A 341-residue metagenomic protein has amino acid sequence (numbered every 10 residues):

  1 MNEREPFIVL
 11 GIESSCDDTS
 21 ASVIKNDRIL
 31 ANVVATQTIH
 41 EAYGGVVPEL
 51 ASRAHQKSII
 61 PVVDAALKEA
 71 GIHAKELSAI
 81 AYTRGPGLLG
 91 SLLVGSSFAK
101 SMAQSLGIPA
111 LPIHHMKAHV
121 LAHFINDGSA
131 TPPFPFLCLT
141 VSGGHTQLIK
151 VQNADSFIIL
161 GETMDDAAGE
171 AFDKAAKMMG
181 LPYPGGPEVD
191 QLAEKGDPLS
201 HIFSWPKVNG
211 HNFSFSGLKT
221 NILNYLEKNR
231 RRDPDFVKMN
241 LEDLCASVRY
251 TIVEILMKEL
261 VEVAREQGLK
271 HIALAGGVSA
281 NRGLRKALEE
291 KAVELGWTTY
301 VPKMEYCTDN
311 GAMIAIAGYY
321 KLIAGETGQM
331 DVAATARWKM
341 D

Functional and structural regions predicted by a protein language model:
M1-E5, I108, I113-F136, A317: Conserved phosphate-binding catalytic cores of ATP/NTP-utilizing and phosphoryl-transfer enzymes
P6-P86, H115: N-terminal beta-alpha supersecondary unit
T19-I24, C138-T140, T146-K150: Short beta-strand scaffold segments in enzyme catalytic cores
H73, Q191-I272, N281-L295, L322-G325: A contiguous, well-structured pocket-lining segment that forms one wall/lid of small-molecule binding clefts in soluble
Y82-L106, I125-N126, R282-E290: Short Gly/Thr/Asp-enriched flexible loops that form oxyanion-binding sites at enzyme active sites
P112-I113, I272, E289-M313: Conserved phosphate-binding/catalytic loops in two-lobed NTP-binding clefts
H119-L121, P302-M340: Glycine-rich phosphate-binding/hydrolytic loop that grips phosphoryl groups
Q152-D197, K219-T220, N224-R230: Glycine-rich phosphate-binding loop plus the immediately following alpha-helix
